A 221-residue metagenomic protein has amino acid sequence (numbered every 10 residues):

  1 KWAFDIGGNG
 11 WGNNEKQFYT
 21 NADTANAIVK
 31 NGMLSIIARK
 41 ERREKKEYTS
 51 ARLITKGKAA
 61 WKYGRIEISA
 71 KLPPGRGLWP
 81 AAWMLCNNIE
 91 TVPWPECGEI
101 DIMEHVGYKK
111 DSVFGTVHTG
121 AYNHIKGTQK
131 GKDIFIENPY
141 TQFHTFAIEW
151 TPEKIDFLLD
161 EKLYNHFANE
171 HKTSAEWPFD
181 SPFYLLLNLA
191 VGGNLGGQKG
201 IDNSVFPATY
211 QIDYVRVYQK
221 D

Functional and structural regions predicted by a protein language model:
K1-D221: GH16 jelly-roll
